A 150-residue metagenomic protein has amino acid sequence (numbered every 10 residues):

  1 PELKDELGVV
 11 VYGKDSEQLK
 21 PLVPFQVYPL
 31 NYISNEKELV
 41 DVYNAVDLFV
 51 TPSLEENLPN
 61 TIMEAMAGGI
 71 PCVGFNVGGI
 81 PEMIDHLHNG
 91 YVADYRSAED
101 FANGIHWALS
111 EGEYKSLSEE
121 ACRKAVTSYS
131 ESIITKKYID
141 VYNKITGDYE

Functional and structural regions predicted by a protein language model:
E17-K37: Nucleotide-activated donor-binding/catalytic signature segment of Leloir-type glycosyltransferases, i.e., the conserved
D41-V46: Short alpha-helical donor nucleotide-sugar binding micro-motif in glycosyltransferases
L54: Aromatic "clamp/platform" in nucleotide-sugar-dependent glycosyltransferases that forms part of the donor/acceptor
M63-E64, V77-L87, Y91-V92: Short acidic/histidine- and often glycine-rich active-site loop of Leloir-type glycosyltransferases that engages
P71-G74: Short hydrophobic beta-strand element within catalytic cores of glycosyltransferases and related nucleotide-activated
H86-L87, Y91-A98, W107-G112: Conserved acidic donor-binding segment of nucleotide-sugar-dependent glycosyltransferases
E113-S128, K137-D140: A short, well-ordered alpha-helix in the C-terminal region of glycosyltransferases
